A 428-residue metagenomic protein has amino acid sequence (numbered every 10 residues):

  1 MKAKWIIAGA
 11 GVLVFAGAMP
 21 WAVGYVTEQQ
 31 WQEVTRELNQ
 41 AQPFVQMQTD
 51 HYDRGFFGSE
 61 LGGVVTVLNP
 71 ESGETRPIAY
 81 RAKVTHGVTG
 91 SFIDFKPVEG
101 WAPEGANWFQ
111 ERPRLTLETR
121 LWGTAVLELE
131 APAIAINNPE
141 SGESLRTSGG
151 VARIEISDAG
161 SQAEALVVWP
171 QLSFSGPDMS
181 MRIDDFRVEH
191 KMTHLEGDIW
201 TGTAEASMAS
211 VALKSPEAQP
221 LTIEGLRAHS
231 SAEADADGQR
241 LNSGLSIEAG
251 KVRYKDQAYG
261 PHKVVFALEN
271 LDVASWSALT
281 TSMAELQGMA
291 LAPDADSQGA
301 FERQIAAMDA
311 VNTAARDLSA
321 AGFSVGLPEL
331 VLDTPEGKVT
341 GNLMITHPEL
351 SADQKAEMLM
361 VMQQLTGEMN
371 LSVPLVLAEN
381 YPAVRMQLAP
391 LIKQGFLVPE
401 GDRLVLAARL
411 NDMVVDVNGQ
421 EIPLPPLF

Functional and structural regions predicted by a protein language model:
W5-I7, F15-F428: Glycine-rich, small/hydroxylated-residue low-complexity segments
